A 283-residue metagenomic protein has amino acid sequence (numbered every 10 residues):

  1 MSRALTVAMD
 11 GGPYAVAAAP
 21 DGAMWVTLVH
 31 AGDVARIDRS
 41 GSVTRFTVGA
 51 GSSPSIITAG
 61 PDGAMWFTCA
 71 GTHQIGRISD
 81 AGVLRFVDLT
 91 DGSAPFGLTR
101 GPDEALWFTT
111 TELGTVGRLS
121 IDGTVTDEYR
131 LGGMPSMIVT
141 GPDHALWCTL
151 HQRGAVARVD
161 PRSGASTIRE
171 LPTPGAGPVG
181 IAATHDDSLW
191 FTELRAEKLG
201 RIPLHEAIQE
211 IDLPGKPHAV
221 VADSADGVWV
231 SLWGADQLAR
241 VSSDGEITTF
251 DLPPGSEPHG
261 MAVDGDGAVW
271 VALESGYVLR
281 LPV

Functional and structural regions predicted by a protein language model:
M1-T27, A31-R45: An edge-strand/N-cap motif at the start of beta-rich repeat modules
S2-V7, S42-T47, V83-D88, T124-R130 (+3 more regions): A short beta-strand motif characteristic of beta-propeller blades
A8-D21, A50-P61, T90-D103, G132-D143 (+4 more regions): Beta-rich, blade/repeat-based domains predominating in secreted/periplasmic proteins but also intracellular
M9, M24-H30, M65-T72, F108-E112 (+4 more regions): Conserved beta-strand positions in repeat-built beta-propeller and related beta-rich domains
D33-A35, Q74-G76, T115-G117, A155-A157 (+3 more regions): A short loop-to-beta-strand structural motif that recurs across blades of beta-propeller domains
I37-G41, I78-G82, S120-T124, D160-G164 (+3 more regions): Short loop/turn segments that connect beta-strands within beta-propeller blades
F96, W107-R169, A176-G180: Solenoidal tandem-repeat scaffolds enriched in leucines and small polar residues
